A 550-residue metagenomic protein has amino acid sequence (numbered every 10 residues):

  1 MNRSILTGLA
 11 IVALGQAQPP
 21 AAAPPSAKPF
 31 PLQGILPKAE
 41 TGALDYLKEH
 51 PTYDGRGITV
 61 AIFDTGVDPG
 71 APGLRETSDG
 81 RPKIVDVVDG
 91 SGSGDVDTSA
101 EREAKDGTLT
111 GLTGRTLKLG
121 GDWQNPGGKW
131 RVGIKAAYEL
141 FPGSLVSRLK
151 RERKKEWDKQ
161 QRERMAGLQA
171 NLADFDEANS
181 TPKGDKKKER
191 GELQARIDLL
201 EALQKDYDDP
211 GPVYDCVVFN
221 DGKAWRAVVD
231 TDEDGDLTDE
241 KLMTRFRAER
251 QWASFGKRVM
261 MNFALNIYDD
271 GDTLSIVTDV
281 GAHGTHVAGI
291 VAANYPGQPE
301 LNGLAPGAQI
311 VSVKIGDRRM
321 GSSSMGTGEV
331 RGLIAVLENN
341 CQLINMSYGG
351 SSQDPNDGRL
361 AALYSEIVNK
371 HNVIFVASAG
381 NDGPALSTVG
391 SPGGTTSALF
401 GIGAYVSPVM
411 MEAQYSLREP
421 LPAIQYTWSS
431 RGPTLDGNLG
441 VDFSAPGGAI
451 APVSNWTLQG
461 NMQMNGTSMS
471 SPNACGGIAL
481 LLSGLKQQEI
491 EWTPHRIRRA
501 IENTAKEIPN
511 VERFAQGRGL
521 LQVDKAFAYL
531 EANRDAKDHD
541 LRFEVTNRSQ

Functional and structural regions predicted by a protein language model:
L9-Q18: Hydrophobic h-region of N-terminal signal peptides that target proteins for export in Gram-negative bacteria
L47-E163, G167-A170, D174, A178 (+10 more regions): Subtilisin-like serine protease catalytic core
D64, G380, G466: Active-site glycine-centered loops adjacent to acidic/histidine catalytic or metal-binding residues that shape
G70-L74, P299, L360, Y364 (+2 more regions): Short beta-alpha junctions and helix-cap segments that line functional grooves
P82, W252-N262, Y268-D272, G394-A479: Extracellular S/T/G-rich loop segment that most often corresponds to the catalytic His/Ser-adjacent loop
A288-V291, V311-D317, T388, G447-F514: Hydrolase catalytic cores
G326-K370, G383-E412: Hydrophobic, small-residue-rich alpha-helical packing segments that form membrane-like cores
G380, V523-Q550: Secreted peptidase-domain scaffold signal
